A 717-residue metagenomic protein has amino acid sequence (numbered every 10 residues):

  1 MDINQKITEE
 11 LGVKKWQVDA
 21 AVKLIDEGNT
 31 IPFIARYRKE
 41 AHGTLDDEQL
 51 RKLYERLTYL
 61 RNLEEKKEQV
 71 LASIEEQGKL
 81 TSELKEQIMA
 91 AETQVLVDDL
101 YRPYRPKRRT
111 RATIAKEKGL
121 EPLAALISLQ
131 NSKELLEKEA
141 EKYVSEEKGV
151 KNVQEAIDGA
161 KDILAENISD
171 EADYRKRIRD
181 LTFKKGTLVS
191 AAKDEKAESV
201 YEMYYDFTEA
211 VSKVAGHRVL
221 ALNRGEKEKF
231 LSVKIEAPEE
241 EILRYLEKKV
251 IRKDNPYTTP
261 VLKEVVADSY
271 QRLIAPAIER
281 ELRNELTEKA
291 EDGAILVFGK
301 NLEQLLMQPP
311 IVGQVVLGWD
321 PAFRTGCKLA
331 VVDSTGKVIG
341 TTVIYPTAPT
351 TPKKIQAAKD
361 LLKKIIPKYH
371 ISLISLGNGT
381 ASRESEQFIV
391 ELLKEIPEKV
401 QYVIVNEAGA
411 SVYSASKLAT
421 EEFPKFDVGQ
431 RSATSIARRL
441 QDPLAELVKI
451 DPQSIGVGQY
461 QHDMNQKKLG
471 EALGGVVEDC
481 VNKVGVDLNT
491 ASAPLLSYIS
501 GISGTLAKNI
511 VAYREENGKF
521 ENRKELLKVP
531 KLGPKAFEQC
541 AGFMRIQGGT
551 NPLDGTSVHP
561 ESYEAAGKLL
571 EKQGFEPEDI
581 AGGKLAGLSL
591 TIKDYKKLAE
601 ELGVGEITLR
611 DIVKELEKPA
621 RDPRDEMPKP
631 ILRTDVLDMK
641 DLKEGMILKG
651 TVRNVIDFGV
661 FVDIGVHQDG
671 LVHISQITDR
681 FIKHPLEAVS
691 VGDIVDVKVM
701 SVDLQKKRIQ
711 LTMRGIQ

Functional and structural regions predicted by a protein language model:
V18, E55, I344-P349, L373 (+7 more regions): Short beta-alpha connecting loops at secondary-structure transitions that line or flank enzyme active sites
K23-D26, P103, I114-E117, A221-G225 (+15 more regions): Replace "in large, NTP-powered and nucleic-acid-processing enzymes" with "in large, NTP-powered factors and other
T30-I31, H42, D46-T113, K118-E147 (+5 more regions): Accessory alpha-helical DNA-binding modules that contact the DNA backbone or grooves
Y37-K39, P238, P321, S334-T335 (+10 more regions): Short, ordered loop/turn segments at secondary-structure junctions
Q49-R51, Y59, L63-S73, Q77-G318 (+2 more regions): Duplex nucleic acid-engaging cores and interfaces of nucleic-acid transaction enzymes
L96, V403, G409, S414-V484 (+1 more regions): Long, charge-rich intrinsically disordered scaffolds of nucleic-acid metabolism proteins
E139-V153, F207, L246-Y270, I274 (+4 more regions): Low-complexity, acidic/Ser/Thr- and charged residue-rich accessory regions of DNA metabolism proteins
D180-T187, W319-F323, G379-E384, V405-V412 (+5 more regions): A glycine-rich phosphate-binding loop feature that marks nucleotide/adenosyl-phosphate handling sites
